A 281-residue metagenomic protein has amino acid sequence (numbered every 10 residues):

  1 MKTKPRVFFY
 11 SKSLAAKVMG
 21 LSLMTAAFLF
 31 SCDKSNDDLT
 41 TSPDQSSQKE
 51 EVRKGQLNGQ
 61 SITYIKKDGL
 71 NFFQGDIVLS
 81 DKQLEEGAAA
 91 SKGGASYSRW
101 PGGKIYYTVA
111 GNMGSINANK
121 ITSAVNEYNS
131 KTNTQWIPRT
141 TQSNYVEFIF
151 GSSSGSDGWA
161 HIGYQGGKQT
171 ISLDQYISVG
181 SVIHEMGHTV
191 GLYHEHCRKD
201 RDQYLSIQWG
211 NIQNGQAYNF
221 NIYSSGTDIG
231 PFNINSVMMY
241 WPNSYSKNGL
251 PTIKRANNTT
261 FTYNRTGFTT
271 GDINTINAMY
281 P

Functional and structural regions predicted by a protein language model:
M1-F8, A15-A16, G20-K54: Bacterial Sec-dependent N-terminal signal peptides
K12-L14, I183: A residue-level detector for conformationally permissive "hinge/kink" positions
D33-P281: Zinc-dependent metalloendopeptidases
